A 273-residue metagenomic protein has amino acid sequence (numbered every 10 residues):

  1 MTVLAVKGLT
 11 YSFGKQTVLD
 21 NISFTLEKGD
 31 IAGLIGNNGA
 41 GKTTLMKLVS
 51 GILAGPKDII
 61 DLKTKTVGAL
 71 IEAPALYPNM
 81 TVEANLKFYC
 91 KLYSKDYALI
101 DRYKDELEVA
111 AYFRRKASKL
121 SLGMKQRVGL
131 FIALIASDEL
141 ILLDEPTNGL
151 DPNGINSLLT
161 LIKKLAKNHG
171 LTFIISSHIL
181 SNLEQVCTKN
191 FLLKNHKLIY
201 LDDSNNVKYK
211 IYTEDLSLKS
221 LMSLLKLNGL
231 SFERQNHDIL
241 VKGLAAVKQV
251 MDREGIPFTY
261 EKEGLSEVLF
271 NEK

Functional and structural regions predicted by a protein language model:
L4-V6, V18-N21: Conserved structural motif at the start of ABC-family nucleotide-binding domains
I35-N37: The feature captures the beta-strand-to-loop junction immediately N-terminal to the Walker
S50: Helix-to-loop junction immediately C-terminal to a conserved catalytic motif
K87, K91, Y97-F113, L134: Conserved ABC ATPase "signature" region
I141-E145: Catalytic Walker B motif of ABC-type/P-loop ATPase nucleotide-binding domains
L159-L240: ABC transporter nucleotide-binding domain
N236, L240-K273: C-terminal coupling/interaction segments
